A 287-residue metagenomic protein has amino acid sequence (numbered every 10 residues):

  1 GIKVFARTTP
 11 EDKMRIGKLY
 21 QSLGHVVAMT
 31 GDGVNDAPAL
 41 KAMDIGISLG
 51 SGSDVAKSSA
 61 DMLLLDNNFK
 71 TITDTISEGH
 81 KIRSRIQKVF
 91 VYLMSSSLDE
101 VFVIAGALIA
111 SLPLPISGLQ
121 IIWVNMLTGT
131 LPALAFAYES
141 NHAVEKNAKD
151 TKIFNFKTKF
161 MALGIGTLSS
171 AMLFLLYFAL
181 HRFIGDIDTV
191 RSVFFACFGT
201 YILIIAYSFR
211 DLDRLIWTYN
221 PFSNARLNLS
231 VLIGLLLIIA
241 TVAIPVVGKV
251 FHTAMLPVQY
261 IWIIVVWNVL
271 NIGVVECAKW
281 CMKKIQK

Functional and structural regions predicted by a protein language model:
G1-M29, M43, S51-D213: Membrane-embedded transport module
L40: Basic, alpha-helical nucleic-acid-binding regions used in initiation and control of genome expression
T158-K159, D213-L235: C-terminal membrane-solvent junction of multi-pass transporters and transport-like membrane proteins
M172-L176, I233-K249: Hydrophobic alpha-helical transmembrane segments in multi-pass integral membrane proteins
H181-D186, L215-T218, V246-M255: Membrane-interface helix termini and inter-helical loops of multi-pass transporters
T200, I205, R226-V242: Hydrophobic alpha-helical membrane segments
D211, C277-K287: Membrane-interface capping segments at transmembrane-helix boundaries
